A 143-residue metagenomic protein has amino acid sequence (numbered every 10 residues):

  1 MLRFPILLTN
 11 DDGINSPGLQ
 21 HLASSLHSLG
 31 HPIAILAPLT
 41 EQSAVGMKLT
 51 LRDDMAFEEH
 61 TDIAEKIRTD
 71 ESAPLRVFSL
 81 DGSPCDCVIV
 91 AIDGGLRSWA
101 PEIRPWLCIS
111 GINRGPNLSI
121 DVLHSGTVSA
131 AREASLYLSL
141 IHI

Functional and structural regions predicted by a protein language model:
L2, I6-T9, S16-E102, S135: A cross-family phosphate/adenosyl-ligand binding-site feature
N10-D12, I112: DG-centered beta-turn motif at the end of beta-strands
G13-I14, N117: A short, conserved beta-strand element in the Rossmann-like catalytic core that flanks the donor/metal-binding loop
W106-L107: Conserved acidic residues
P116-S125: Glycine/threonine-rich flexible loop motifs
S125-S139: Gly/Ser-rich helix-loop-strand patches that form or flank binding pockets for ribonucleotide-derived cofactors
I141-I143: Conserved small/polar residues in nucleotide/adenosyl-binding loops
